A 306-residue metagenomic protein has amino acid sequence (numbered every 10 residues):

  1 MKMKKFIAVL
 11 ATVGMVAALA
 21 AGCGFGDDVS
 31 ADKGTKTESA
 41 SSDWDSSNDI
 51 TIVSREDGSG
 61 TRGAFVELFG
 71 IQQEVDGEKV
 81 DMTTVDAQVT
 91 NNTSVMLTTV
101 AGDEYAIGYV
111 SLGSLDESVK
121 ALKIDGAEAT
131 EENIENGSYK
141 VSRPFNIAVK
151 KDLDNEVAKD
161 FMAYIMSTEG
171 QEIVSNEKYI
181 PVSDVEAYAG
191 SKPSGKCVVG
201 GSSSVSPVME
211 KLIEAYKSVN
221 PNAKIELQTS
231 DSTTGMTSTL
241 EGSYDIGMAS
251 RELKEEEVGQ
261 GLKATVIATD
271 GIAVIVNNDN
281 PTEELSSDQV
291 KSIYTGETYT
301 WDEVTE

Functional and structural regions predicted by a protein language model:
M1: Polybasic (Lys/Arg-rich)
K4-G14: Sec-dependent N-terminal signal peptides
F6, G24-E306: Exported/periplasmic ABC-transporter solute-binding proteins
A18-G22: C-terminal motif of bacterial Sec signal peptides marking the signal peptidase cleavage site
